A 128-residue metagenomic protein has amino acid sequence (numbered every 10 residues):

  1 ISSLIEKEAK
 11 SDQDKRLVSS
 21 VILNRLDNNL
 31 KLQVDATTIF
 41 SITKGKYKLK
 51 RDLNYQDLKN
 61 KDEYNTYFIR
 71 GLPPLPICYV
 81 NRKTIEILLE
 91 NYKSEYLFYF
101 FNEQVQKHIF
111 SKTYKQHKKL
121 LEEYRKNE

Functional and structural regions predicted by a protein language model:
I1-E128: Bacterial extracytoplasmic/cell-wall-associated proteins, especially those involved in peptidoglycan
